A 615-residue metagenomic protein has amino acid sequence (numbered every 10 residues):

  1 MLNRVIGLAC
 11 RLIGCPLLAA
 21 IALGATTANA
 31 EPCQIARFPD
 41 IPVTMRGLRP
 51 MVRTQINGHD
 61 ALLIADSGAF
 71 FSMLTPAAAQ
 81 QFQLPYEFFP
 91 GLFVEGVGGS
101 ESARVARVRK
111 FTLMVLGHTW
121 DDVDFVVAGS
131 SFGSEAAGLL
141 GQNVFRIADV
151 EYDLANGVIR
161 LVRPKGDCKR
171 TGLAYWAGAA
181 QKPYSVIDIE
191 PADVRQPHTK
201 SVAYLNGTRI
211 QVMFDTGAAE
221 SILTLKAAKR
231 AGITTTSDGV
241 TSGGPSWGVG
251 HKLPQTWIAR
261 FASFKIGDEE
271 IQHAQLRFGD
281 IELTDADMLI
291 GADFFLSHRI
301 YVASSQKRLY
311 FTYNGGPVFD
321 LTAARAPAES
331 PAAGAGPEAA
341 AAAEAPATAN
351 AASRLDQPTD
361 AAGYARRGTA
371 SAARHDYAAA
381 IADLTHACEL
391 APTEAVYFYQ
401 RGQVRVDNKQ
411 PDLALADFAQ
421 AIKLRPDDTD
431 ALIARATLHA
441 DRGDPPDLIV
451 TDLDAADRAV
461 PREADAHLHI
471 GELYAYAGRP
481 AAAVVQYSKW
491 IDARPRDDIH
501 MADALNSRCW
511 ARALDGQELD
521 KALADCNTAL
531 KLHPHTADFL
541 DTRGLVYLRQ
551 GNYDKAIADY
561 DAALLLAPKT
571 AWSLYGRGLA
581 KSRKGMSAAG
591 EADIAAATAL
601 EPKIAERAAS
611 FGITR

Functional and structural regions predicted by a protein language model:
A28-A382, H386-V396, Q400, D407 (+2 more regions): Pepsin/retropepsin-fold aspartyl endopeptidases
P358, P392, P426, P461 (+4 more regions): Short coil turns that delineate tetratricopeptide repeat
A373, D407, D441-R442, Y476 (+3 more regions): Register position in tetratricopeptide repeats
A380, A414, L448-I449, A483 (+3 more regions): Single-residue signature of alpha-solenoid repeat helices
